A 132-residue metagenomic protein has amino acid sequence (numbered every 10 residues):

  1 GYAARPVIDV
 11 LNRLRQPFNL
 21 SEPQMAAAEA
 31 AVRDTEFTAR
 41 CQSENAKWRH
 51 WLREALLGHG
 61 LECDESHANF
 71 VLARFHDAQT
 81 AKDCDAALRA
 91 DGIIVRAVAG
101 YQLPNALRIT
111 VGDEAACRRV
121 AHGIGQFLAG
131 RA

Functional and structural regions predicted by a protein language model:
G1-L57, L61-D64: PLP-dependent aminotransferase class I/II
Y2, L72-R74, T110-G112: Short hydrophobic/aromatic beta-strand micro-patches that form the beta-sheet surface supporting nucleotide- or nucleic
V7-V10, V32, W51, V71 (+3 more regions): Extended aliphatic helical segments
R13, P17-N19, E36, N69 (+3 more regions): Residue-level preference for alpha-helix termini and adjacent loops
A46, E54-D91, L107: Conserved PLP-binding catalytic core of the aspartate aminotransferase-like
Q79, A86-D91, R96, G100-A132: PLP-dependent enzyme catalytic core of the Aspartate aminotransferase-like
